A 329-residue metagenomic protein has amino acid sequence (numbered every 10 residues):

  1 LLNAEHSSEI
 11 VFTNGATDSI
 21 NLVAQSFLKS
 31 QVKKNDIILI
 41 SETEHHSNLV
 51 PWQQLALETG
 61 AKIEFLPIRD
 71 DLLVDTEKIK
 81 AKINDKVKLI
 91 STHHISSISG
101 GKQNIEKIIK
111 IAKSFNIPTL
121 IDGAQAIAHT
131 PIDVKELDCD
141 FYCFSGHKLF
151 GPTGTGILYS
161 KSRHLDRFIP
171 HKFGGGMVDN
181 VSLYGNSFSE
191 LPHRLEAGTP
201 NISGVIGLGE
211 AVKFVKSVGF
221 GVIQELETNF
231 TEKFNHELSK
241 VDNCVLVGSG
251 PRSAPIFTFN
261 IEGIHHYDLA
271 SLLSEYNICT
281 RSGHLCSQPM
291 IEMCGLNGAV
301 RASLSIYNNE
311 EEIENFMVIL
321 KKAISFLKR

Functional and structural regions predicted by a protein language model:
L1-R329: Pyridoxal 5′-phosphate
